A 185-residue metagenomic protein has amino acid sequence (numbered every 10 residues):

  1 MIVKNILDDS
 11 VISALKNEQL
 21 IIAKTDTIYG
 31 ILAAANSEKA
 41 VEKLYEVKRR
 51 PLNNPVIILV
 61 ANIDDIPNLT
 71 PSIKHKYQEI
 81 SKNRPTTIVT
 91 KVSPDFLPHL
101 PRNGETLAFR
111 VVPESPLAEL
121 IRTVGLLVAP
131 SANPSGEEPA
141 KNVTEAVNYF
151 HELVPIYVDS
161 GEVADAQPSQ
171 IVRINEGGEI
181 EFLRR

Functional and structural regions predicted by a protein language model:
M1-R185: Active-site-adjacent structural elements in enzyme catalytic cores
